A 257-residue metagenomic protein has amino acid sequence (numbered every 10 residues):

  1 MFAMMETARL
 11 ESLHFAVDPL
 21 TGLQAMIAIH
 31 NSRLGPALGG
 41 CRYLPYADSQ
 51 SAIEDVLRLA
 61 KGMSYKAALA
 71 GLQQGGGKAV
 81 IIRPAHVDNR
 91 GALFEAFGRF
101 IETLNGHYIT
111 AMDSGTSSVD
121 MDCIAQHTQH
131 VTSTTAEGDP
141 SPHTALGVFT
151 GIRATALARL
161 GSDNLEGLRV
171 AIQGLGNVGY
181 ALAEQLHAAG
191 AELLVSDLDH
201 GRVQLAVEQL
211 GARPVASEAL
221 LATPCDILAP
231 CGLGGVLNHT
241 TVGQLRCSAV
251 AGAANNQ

Functional and structural regions predicted by a protein language model:
M1, R9-F15, A25-I27, A158 (+3 more regions): Glycine-rich, charged/polar anion/phosphate-binding loops that engage phosphate groups from diverse ligands
M1-A136: N-terminal ligand-binding/catalytic initiation module
T21, S32-L34, D48, N177-V178 (+3 more regions): Short, glycine-/Ser/Thr-/acidic-enriched flexible segments
A47-D55, D88-A92, A96, G115-V119 (+9 more regions): Conserved active-site and cofactor/substrate-binding residues in soluble primary-metabolism enzymes
E102-G106, E166, H187-E192, T223 (+1 more regions): Short, surface-exposed connector motifs at secondary-structure boundaries
Y108, M112, I227-L237, T241-Q257: ADP-ribose/adenylate-binding Rossmann-like module
D139-C225: Glycine-rich phosphate/diphosphate-binding loop of Rossmann-like nucleotide-binding domains
